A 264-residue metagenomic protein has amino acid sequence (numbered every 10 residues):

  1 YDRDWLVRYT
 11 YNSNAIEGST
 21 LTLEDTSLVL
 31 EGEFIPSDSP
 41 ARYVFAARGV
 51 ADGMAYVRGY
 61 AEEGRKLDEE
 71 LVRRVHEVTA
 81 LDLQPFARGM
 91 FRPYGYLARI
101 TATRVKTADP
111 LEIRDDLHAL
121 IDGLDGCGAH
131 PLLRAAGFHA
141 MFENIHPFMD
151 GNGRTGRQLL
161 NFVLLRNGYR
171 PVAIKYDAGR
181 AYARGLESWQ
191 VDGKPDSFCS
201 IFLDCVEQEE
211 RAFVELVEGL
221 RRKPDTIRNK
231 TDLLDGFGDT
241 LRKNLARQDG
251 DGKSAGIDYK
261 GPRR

Functional and structural regions predicted by a protein language model:
Y1-D150, R154-R264: FIC/Doc superfamily catalytic core
